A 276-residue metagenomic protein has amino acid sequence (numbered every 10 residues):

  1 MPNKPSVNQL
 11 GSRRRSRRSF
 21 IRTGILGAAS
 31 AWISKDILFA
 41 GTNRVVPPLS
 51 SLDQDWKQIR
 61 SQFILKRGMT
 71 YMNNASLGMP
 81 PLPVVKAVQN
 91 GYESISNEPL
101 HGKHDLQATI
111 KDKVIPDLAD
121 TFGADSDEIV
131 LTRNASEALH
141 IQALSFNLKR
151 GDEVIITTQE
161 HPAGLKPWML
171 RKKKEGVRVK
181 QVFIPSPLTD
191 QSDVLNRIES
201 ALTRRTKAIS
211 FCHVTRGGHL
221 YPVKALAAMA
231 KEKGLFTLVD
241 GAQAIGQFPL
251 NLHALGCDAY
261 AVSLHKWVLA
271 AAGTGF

Functional and structural regions predicted by a protein language model:
P2-F276: Pyridoxal 5′-phosphate
